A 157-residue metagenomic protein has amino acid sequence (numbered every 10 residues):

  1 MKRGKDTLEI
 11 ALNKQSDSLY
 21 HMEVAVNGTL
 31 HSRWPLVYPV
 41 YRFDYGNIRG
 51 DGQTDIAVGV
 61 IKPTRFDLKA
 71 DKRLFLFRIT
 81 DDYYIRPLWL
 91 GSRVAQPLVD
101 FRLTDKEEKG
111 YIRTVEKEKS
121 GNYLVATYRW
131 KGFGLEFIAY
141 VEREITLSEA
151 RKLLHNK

Functional and structural regions predicted by a protein language model:
M1-K157: Beta-propeller-forming repeat regions
